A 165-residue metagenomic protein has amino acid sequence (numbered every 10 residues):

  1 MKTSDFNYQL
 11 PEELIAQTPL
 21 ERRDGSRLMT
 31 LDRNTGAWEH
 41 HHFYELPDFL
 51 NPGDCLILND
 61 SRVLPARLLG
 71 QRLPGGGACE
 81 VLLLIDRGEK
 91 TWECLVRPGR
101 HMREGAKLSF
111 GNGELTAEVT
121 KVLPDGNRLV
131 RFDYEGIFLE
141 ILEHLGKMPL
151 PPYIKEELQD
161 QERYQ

Functional and structural regions predicted by a protein language model:
M1-Q165: A cross-family signal for N-terminal binding/gating loops and helix N-caps that shape access to the active site
